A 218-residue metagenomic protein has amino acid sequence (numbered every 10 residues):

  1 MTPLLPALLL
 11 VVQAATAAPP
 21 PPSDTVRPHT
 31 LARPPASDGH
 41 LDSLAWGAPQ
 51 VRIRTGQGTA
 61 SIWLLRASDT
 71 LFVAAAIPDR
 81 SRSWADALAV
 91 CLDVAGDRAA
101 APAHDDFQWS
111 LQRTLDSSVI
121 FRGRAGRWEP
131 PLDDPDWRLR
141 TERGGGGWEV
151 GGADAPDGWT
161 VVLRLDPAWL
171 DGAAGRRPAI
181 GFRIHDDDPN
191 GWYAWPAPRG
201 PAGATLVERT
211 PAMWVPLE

Functional and structural regions predicted by a protein language model:
P3-Q13: Sec-dependent N-terminal signal peptides
A15-E218: Structural preference for beta-rich elements and adjacent junctions enriched in aromatics
